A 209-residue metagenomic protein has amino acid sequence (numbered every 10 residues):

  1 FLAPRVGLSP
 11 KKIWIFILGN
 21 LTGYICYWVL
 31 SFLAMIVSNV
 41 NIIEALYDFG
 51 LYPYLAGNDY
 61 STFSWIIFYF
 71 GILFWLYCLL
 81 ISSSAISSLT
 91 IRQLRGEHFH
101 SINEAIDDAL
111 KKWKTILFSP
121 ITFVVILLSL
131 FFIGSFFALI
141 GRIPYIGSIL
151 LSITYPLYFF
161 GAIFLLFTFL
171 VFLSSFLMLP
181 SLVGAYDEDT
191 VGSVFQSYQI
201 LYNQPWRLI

Functional and structural regions predicted by a protein language model:
F1-G141, Y145-L151, L170-M178, V183-I209: Helix-coil boundary and N-terminal low-complexity module in membrane systems
I72, T154-L166: Pore-lining and gate-forming transmembrane alpha-helices of multi-pass membrane transport proteins
